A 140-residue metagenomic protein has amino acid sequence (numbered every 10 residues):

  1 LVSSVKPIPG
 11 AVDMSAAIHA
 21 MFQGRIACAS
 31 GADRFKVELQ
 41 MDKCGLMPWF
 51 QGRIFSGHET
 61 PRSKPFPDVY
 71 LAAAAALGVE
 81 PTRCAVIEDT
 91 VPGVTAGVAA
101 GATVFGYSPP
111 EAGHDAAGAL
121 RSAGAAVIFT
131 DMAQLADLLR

Functional and structural regions predicted by a protein language model:
L1-C28, R34, E38: Short, acidic loop-to-helix structural element flanking the phosphoryl-transfer center in phosphate-processing enzymes
A16, F22-Q23, D33-R140: Asp-based, Mg2+/Mn2+-dependent phosphohydrolase catalytic module
